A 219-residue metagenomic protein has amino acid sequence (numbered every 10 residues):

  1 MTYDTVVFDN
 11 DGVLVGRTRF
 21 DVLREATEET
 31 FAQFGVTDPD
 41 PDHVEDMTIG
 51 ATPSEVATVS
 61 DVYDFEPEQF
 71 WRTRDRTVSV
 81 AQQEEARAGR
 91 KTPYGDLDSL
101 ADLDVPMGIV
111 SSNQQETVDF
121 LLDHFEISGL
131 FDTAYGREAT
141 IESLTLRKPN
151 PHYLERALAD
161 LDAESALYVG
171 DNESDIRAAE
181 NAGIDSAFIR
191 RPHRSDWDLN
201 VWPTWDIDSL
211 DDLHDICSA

Functional and structural regions predicted by a protein language model:
M1-Y3, V105, Q115, L121-A219: Asp-based, Mg2+/Mn2+-dependent phosphohydrolase catalytic module
T2-D102: N-terminal helical cap/lid subdomain that shapes the substrate entry/recognition surface in HAD-like hydrolases
G108: Extended substrate/RNA-proximal surfaces in nucleic-acid metabolism proteins
S111-N113: Conserved phosphate-coupling serine/threonine residues in phosphotransfer and NTP-handling enzymes
